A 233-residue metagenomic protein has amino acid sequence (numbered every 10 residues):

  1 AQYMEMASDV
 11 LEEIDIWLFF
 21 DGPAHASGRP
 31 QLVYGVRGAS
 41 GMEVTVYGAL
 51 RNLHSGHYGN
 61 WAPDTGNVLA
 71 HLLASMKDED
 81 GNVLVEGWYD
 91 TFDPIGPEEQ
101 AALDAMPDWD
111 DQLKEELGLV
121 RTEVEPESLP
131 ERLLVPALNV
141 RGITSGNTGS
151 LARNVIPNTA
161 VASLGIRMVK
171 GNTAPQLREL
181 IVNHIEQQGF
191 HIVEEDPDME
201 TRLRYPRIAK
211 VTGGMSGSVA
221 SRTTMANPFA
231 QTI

Functional and structural regions predicted by a protein language model:
A1-G35: Acidic/histidine-rich catalytic neighborhood of metal-dependent amide-processing enzymes
V10, V36-G38, I156-N158: Solvent-exposed loop and beta-edge segments used for protein-protein assembly and interaction
H25, G41-I233: Metal-dependent amide/peptide-bond hydrolase catalytic core, centered on the "pita-bread" metallohydrolase fold
Q31-T45: Flexible glycine-/small-residue-enriched beta->alpha junction loops that bind anionic phosphate/pyrophosphate groups
